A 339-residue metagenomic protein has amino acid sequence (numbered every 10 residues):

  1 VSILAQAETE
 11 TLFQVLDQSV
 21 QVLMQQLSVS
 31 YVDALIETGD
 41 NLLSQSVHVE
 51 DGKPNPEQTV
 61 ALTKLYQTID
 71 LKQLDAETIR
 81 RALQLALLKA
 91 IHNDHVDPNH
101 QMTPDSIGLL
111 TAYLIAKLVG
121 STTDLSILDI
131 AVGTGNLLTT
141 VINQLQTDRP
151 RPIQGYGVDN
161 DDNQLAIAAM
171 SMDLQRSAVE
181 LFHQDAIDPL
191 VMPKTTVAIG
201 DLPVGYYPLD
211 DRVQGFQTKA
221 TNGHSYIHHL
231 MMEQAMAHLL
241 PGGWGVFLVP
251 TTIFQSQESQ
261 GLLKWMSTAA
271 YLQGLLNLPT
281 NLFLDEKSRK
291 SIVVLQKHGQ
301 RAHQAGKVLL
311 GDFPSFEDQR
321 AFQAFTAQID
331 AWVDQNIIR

Functional and structural regions predicted by a protein language model:
V1-A90: A short N-terminal interaction module
T11, V15, I107, I227: Soluble or luminal CAZymes and related metallo-dependent hydrolases
R80-I107: Class I SAM-dependent transferase core
P104-G200, G205, T251: Conserved S-adenosyl-L-methionine
D201-M231, T252: Mobile active-site "lid"/loop adjacent to the S-adenosyl-L-methionine
H224-N281: Conserved Class I SAM-dependent methyltransferase catalytic core
L282-E286: A short beta-turn/loop motif at secondary-structure boundaries
K287-R339: Flexible, glycine-/basic-rich loop-and-beta segments that form/coincide with the SAM-dependent methyltransferase
